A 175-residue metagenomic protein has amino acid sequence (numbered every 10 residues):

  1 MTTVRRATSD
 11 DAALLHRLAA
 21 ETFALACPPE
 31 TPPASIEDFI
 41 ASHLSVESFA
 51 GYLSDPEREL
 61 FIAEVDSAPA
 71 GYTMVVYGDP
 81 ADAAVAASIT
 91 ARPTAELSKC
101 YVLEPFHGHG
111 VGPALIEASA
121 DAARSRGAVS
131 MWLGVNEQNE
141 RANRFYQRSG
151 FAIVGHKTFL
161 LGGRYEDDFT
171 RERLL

Functional and structural regions predicted by a protein language model:
M1-T3: Extreme N-terminal starter segment of soluble prokaryotic enzymes
R6-A12, H16-E30, S35-H107, P113-A118 (+4 more regions): Acetyl-CoA-dependent GNAT
P29, I89-A95, V129-W132, N136-N143 (+1 more regions): C-terminal "cap" of GNAT-fold acetyltransferases
